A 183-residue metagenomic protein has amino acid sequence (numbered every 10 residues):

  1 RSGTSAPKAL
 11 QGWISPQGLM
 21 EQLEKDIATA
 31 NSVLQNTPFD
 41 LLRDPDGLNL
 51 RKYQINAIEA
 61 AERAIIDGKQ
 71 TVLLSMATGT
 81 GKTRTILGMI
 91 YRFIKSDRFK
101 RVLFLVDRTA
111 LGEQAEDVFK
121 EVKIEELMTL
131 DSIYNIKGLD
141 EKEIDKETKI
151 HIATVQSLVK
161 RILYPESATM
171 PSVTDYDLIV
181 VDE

Functional and structural regions predicted by a protein language model:
R1-R101, V106, A110, Q114-E126 (+3 more regions): ATP-dependent helicase/translocase motor core
T109, L130-E141, V155-K160: Conserved helicase motor
D182-E183: Walker B catalytic acidic pair
